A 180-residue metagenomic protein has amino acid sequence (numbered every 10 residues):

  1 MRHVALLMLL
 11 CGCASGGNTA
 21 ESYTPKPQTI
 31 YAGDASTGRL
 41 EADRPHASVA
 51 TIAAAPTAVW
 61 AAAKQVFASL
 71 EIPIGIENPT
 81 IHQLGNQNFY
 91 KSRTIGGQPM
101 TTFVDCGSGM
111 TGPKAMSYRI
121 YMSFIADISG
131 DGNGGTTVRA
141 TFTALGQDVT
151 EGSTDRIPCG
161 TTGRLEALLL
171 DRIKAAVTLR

Functional and structural regions predicted by a protein language model:
M1-L7: Sec-dependent signal peptide recognition, specifically the positively charged N-region followed immediately by
L10-G12: C-terminal motif of bacterial Sec signal peptides marking the signal peptidase cleavage site
A14-R180: Ser/Thr-rich, low-complexity intrinsically disordered terminal regions
